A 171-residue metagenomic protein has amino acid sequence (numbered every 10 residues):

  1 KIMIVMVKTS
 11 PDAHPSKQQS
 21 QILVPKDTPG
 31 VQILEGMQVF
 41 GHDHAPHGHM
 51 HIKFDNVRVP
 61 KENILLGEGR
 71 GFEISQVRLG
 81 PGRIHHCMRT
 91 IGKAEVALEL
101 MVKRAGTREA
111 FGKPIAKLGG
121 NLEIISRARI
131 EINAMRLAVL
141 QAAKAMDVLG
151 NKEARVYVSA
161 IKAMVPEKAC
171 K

Functional and structural regions predicted by a protein language model:
K1-L34: A short core secondary-structure module
K1-M6, V31-M37, R58, G67-E68 (+1 more regions): Short amphipathic alpha-helical surface micro-motifs
I2-M6, Q21-L23, H49-N56, I74: Conserved hydrophobic/aromatic beta-strand scaffold that supports enzyme active sites
D12-S16, H42-P46, L66, K117: Solvent-exposed alpha-helices and their adjacent loops that cap or buttress functional pockets in soluble metabolic
K17-K26, H42-A45, V59, H86-K93: Low-complexity, flexible helical/coil segments
S20-L23, G36-F40, L65-I74: Short intrinsically disordered coil segments
D27-R58: Flexible, small-/acidic-enriched active-site or ligand-binding loops
H51-V57, K61-E62, G67-F72, Q76-K171: Alpha-helical interface subdomain recognition
